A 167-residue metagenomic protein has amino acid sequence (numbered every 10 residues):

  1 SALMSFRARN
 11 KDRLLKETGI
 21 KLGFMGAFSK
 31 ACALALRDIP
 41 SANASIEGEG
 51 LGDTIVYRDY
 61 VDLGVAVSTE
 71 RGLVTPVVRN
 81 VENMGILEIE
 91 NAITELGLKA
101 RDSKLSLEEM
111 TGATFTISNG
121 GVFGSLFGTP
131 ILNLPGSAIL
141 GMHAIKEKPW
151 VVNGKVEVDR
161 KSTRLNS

Functional and structural regions predicted by a protein language model:
S1-S167: C-terminal catalytic/motor cores of large multi-domain enzyme assemblies
